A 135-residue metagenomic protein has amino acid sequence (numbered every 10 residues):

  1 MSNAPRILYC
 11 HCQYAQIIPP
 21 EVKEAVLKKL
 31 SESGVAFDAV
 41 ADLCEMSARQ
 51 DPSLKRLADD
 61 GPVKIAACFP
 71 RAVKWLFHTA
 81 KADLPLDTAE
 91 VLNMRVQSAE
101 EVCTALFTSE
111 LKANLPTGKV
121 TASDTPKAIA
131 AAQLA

Functional and structural regions predicted by a protein language model:
M1-A135: Iron-sulfur-associated redox domains of electron-transfer enzymes in respiratory and anaerobic energy metabolism
